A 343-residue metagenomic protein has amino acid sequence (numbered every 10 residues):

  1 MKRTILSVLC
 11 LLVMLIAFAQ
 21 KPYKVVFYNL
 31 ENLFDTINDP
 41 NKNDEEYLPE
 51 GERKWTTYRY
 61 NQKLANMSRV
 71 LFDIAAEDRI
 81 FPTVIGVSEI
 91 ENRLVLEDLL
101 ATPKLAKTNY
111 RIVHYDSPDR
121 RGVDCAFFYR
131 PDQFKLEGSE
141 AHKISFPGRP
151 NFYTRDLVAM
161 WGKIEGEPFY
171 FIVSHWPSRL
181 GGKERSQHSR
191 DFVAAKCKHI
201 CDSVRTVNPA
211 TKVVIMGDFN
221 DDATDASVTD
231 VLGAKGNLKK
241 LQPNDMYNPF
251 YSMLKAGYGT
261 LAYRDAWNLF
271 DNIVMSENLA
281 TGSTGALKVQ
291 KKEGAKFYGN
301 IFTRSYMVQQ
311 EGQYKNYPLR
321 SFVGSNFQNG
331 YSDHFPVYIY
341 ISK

Functional and structural regions predicted by a protein language model:
M1-P22: Bacterial Sec-dependent N-terminal signal peptides
F18-P103, V113-V123, N300, R304-K315 (+2 more regions): N-terminal, active-site-proximal structural segment of metallo-dependent hydrolase catalytic domains
Y28-E31, S88-E91, H114-P118, R130-P131 (+4 more regions): Active-site-proximal beta-strand/loop segments in catalytic clefts of secreted hydrolases
D35-T36, L94-E97, R121-D124, L180-K183 (+2 more regions): Extracytoplasmic/secreted cell-surface and envelope-processing proteins
F72-A76, N92-L105, Q133, K198-P209 (+3 more regions): Sec-exported extracytoplasmic/periplasmic mature domains
I90-Y170, S174-W176: Structured beta-strand-rich core segments of catalytic domains in phosphoester-bond hydrolases
H114, V158-M253: Extracytoplasmic, non-cytosolic globular domains
S203-V213, D221-K343: Metal-dependent phosphoester-hydrolase catalytic domains
